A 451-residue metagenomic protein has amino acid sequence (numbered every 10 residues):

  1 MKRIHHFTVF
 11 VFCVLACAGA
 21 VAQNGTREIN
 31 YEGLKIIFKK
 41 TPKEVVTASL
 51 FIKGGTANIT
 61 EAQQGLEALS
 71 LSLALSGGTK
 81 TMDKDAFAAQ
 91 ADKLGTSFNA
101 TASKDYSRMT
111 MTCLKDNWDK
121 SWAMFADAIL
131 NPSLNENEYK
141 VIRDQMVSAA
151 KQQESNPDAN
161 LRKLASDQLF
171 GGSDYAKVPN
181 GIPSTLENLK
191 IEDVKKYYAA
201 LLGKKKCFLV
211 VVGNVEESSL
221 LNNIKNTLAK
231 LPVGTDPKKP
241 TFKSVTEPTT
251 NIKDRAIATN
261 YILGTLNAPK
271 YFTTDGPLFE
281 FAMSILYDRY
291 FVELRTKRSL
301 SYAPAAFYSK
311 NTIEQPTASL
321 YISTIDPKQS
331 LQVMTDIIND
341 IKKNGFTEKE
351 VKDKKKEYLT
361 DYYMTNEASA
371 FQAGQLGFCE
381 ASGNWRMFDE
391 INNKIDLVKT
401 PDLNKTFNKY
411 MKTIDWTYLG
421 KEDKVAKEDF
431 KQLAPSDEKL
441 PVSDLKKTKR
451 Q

Functional and structural regions predicted by a protein language model:
M1-N24: Bacterial Sec-dependent N-terminal signal peptides
K2, A89-T235, R298, A303-Q451: Charge-rich, well-structured scaffold segments of protease-associated domains
A22-V46: N- or domain-start disorder-to-order transition segments that initiate the globular core
R27, K35-K39, K196-A199, E247-D254 (+1 more regions): Short, surface-exposed beta-strand/loop micro-motifs that present aromatic residues
I37-F38, V45-A48, A57-T60, T273 (+1 more regions): Short, solvent-exposed loop/turn elements at domain surfaces
P42, S49-G54, D236-R289, E293 (+1 more regions): His/Glu-based metal-binding/catalytic segments typifying zinc-dependent metallopeptidases
K43-V45, K104-Y106, K204, T246 (+2 more regions): Short, solvent-exposed loop/turn segments at the edges of secondary structure
S49-T112, I285-R298: M16/MPP (pitrilysin/insulinase) zinc-metallopeptidase core fold and M16-derived inactive scaffolds
